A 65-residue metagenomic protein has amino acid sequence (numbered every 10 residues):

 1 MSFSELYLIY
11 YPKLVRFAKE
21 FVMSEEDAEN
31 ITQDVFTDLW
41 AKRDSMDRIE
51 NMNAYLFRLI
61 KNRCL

Functional and structural regions predicted by a protein language model:
M1-V15, W40: A short, charge-rich alpha-helical start-of-domain segment used by transcription regulators
Y7, E25-A41: Conserved RNAP core-binding helix
L14, A18, L56, I60-L65: Hydrophobic-face residues of short alpha-helical interaction/recognition segments
N30-T37, E50-N62: Structural recognition of an alpha-helix C-terminal capping motif at a helix-to-coil junction
W40-R43, C64: Conserved helix in the HATPase_c/GHKL ATP-binding module
M46-R48: Short alpha-helix-to-loop micro-motif enriched in aromatics/charged/Gly
